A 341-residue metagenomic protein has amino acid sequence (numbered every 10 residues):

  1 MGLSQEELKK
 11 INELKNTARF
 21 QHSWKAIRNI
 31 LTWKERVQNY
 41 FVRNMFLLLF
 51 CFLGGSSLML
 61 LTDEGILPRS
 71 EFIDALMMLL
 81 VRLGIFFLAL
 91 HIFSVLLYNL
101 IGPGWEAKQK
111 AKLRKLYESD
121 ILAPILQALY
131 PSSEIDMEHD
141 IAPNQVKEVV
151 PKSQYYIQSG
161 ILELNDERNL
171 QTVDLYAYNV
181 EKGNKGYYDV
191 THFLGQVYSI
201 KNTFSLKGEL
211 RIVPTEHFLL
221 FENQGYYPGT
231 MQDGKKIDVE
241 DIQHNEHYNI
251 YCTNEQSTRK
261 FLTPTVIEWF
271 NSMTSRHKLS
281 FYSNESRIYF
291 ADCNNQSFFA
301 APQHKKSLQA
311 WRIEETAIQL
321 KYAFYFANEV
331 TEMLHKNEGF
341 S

Functional and structural regions predicted by a protein language model:
M1-F41: Cytosolic juxtamembrane N-terminal segments of multi-pass membrane proteins
I30-N44, F87, W105, Q109: Amphipathic coiled-coil alpha-helices
Q38-E64, A89, F93: Canonical alpha-helical transmembrane segments of integral membrane proteins
G65, I92-I121: Transmembrane-cytosolic junction motif
G65-H91: Hydrophobic alpha-helical transmembrane segments
A123, Q127-P131, I135-Y178, Y187-S341: Charged, low-complexity intrinsically disordered regions
K182-N184: Flexible, membrane-facing loop/turn or short amphipathic-helix motifs that contact lipid bilayers or gate lipid-binding
